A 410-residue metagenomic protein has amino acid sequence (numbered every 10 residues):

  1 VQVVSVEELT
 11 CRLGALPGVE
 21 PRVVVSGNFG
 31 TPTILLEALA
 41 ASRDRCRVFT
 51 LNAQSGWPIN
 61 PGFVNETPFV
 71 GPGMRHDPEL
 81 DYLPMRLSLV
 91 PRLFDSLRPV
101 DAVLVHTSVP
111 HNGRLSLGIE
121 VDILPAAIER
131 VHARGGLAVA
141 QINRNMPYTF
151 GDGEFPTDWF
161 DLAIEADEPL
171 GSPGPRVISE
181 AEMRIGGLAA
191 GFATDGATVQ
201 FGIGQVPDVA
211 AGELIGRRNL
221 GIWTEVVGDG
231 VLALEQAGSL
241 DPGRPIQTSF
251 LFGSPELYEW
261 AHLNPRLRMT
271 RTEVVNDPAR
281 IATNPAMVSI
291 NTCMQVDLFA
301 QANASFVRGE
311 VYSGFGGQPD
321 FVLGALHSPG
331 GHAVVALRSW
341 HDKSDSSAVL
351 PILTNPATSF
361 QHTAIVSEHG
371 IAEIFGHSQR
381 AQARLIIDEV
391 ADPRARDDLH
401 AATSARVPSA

Functional and structural regions predicted by a protein language model:
V1-A410: Conserved alpha/beta enzyme-core scaffold
